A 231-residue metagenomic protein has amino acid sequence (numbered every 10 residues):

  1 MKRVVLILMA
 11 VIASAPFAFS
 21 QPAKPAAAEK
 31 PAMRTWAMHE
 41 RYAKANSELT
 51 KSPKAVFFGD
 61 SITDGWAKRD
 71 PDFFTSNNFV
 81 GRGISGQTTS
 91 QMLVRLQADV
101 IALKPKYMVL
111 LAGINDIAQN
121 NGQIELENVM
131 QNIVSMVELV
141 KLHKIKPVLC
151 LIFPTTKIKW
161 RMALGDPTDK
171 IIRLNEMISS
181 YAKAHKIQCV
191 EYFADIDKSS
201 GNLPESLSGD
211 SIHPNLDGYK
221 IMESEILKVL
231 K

Functional and structural regions predicted by a protein language model:
M1-V56, K68, L103, S180-H185 (+1 more regions): N-terminal secretory targeting modules
V56-F58, V80: Conserved beta-strand elements of the Class I
F58-G59, C150: Short hydrophobic segments within beta-strands
S61, I84, I114: Active-site metal-binding loops of divalent metal-dependent hydrolases
T63-R69, T88-Q91: Short, solvent-exposed loop/turn elements at domain surfaces
D72-N78, V94-K231: Alpha-helical cap/lid subdomain in secreted, periplasmic, or secretory-pathway luminal O-acyl-processing enzymes
N78-Q91: A short beta-strand-loop structural module common to alpha/beta enzyme folds
